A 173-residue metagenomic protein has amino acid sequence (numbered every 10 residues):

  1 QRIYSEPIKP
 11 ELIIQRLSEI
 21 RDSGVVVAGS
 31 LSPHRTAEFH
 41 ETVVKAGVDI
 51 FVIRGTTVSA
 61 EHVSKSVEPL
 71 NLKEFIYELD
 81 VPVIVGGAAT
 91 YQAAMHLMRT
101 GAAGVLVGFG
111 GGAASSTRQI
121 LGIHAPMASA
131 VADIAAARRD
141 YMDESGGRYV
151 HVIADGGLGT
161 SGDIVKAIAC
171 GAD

Functional and structural regions predicted by a protein language model:
Q1-E144: Active-site entrance/lid segments in N-terminal catalytic domains of soluble metabolic enzymes
P82-V83, V107, Y149-G157: A short, small-residue-rich loop immediately preceding and capping a beta-strand
A132, H151-D173: Active-site capping/gating regions of soluble enzymes
E144-G146, I164-V165: Extended hydrophobic-aromatic, low-complexity segments
